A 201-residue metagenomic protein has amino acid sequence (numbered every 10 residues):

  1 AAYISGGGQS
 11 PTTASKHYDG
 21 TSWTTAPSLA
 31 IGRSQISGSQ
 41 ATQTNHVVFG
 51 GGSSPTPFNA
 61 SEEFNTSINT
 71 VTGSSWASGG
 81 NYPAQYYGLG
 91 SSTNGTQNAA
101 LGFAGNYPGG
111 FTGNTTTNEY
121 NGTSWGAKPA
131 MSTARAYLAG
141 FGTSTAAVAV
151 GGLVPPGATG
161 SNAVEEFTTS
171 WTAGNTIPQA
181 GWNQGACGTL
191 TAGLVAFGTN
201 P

Functional and structural regions predicted by a protein language model:
A1-P201: Polar, enzyme-active/binding microenvironments
